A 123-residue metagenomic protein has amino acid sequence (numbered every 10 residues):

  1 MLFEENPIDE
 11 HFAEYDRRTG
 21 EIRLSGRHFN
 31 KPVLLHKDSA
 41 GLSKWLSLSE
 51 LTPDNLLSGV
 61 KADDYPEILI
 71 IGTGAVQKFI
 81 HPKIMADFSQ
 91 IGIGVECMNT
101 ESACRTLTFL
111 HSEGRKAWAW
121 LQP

Functional and structural regions predicted by a protein language model:
M1-D54, S58, S112-P123: Non-catalytic interface/targeting segments
G59-E96: Mid-chain, well-packed structural core segment of small domains
T73-V76, T100-E101, Q122-P123: Beta-hairpin (beta-strand-turn-beta-strand) motif
G94-C104: A short glycine-rich beta-strand->turn/loop micro-motif centered on a GG-aromatic cluster
T106-H111: Glycine-rich, charge-decorated loop segments at or immediately adjacent to ligand/cofactor-binding or catalytic sites
